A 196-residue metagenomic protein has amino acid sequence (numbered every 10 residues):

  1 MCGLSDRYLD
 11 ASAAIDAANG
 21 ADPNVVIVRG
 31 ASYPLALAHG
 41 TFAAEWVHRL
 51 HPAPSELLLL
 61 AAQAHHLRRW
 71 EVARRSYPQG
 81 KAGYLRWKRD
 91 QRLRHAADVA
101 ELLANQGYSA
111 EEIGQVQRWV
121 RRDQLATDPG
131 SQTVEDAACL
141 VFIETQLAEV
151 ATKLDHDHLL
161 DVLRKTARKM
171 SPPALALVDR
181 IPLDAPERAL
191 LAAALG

Functional and structural regions predicted by a protein language model:
C2-D10, A17, A31-P34, T41 (+4 more regions): Divalent metal-dependent phosphate-bond-processing catalytic cores, especially two-metal-ion Mg2+/Mn2+ enzymes that act
R29-G40, G83-R94, S131: Active-site metal-coordination segments of metallo-dependent hydrolases
E56-R75, Q79, H95, V99 (+2 more regions): His-Asp-centered metal-binding catalytic motifs of divalent-metal-dependent phosphohydrolases/nucleases
A61, K81-R89, L190-G196: Long, low-complexity, intrinsically disordered polar/charged segments
R74-R118: Helix-adjacent hinge/juxtasegments
